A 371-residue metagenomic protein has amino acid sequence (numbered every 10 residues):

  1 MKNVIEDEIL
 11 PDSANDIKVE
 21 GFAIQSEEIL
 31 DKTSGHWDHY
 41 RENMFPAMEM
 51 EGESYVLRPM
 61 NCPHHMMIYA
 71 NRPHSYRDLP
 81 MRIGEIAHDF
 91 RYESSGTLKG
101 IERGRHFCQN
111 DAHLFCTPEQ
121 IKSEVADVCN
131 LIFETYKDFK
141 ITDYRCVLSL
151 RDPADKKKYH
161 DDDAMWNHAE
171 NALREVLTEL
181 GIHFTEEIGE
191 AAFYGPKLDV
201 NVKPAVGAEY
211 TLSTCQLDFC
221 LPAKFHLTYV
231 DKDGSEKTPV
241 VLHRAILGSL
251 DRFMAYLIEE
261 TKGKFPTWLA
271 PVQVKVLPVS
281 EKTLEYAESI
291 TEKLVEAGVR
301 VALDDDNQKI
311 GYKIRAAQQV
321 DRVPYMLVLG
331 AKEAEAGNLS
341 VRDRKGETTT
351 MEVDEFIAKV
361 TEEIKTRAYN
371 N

Functional and structural regions predicted by a protein language model:
M1-N371: NTP/phosphate- and nucleic-acid-binding module
